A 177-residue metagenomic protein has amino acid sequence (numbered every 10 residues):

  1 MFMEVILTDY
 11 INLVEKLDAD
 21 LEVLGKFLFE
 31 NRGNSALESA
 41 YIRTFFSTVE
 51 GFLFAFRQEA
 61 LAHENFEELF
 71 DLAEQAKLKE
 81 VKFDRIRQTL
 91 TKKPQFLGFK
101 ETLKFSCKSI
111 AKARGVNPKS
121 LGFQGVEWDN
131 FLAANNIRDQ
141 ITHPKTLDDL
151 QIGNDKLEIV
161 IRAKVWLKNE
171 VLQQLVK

Functional and structural regions predicted by a protein language model:
M1-I42, A60: Charged alpha-helical initiation segments
D20, T44, A134-I137, A163: Amphipathic, well-ordered alpha-helical segments in soluble domains
N31-S35, D149-N154: Short, surface-exposed loop/turn segments at secondary-structure junctions
E38-I42, F131-A134, G153-V160: Hydrophobic packing residues in well-ordered alpha-helices of helical domains and bundles
F45-F52: Hydrophobic alpha-helical packing segments in soluble, helical-rich domains
L53-N65, L150-Q151: Short, solvent-exposed secondary-structure capping/transition elements
E64-Q140, P144, D148, W166-K177: Flexible secondary-structure boundary motifs
D155-V171: Short secondary-structure subsegments characteristic of cysteine-rich extracellular domains
